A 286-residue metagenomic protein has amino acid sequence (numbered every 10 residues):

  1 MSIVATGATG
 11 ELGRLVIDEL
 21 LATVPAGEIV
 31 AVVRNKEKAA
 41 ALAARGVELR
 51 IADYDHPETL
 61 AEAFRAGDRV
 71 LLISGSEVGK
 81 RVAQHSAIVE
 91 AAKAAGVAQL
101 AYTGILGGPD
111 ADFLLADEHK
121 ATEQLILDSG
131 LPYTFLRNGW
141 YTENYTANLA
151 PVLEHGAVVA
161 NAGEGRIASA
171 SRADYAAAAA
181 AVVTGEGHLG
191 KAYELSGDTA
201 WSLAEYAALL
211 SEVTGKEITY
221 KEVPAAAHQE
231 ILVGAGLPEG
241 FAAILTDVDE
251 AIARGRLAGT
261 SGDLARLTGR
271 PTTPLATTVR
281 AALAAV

Functional and structural regions predicted by a protein language model:
S2-K38, D55-A61, R65, S76-S86 (+6 more regions): Oxidoreductase cofactor-interface core, primarily capturing Rossmann-like NAD(P)-dependent enzymes
A43-H56: Rossmann-fold cofactor-recognition segment
A44-V47, L131, K216-I218, G269: A short helix-to-beta-strand connector/capping loop
L49, Q99-L100: A short hydrophobic/small-residue beta-strand
A52, R69-I73, Y102: Redox-cofactor binding/interface segments in oxidoreductases and associated redox assembly factors
D53, S74-S76, L283: Short glycine-/small-residue-rich Rossmann-like dinucleotide-binding loops
A226-V286: A hydrophobic C-terminal alpha-helical subdomain
